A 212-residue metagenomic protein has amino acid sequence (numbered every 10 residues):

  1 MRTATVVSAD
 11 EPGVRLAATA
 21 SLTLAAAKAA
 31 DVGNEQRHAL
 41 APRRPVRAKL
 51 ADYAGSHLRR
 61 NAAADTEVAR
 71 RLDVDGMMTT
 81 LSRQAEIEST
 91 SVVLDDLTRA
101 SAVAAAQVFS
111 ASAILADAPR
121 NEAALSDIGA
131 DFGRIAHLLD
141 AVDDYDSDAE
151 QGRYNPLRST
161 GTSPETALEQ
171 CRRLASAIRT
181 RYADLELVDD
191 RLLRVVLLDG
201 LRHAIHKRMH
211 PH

Functional and structural regions predicted by a protein language model:
M1-S101, A105-D127, R134, L138-R172 (+2 more regions): Acidic catalytic motifs of isoprenoid enzymes
L174-V196: C-terminal catalytic subdomain
L193-M209: Short, amphipathic C-terminal "tail helix"
